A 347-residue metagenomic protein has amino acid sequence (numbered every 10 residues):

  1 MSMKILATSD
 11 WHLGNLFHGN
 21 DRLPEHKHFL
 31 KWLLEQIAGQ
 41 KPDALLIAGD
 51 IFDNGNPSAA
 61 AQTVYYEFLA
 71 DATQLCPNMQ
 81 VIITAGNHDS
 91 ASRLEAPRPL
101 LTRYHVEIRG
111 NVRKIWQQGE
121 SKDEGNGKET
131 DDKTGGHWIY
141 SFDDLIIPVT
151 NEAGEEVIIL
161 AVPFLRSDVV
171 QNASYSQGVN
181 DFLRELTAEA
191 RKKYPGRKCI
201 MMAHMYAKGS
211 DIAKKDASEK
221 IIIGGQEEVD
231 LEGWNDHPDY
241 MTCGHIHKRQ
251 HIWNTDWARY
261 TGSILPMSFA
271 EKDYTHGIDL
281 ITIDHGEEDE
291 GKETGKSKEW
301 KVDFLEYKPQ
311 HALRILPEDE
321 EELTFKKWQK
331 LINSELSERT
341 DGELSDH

Functional and structural regions predicted by a protein language model:
S2-I47, F52-H347: Extended recognition/assembly regions associated with phosphoester-bond processing machinery
